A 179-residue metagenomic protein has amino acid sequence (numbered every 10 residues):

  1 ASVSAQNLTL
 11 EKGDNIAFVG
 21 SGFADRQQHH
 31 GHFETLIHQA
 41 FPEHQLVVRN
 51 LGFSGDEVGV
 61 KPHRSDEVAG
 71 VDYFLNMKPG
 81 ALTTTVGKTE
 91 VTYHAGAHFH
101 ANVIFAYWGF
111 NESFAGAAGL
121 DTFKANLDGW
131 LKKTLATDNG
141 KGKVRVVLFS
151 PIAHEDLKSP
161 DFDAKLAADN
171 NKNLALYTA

Functional and structural regions predicted by a protein language model:
V3-A5: Boundary at the C-terminal end of the N-terminal hydrophobic targeting segment
L8-I16: Mature N-terminal, pre-catalytic/accessory segment of carbohydrate-active enzymes
L10, G31-R49, D56-A179: Alpha-helical cap/lid subdomain in secreted, periplasmic, or secretory-pathway luminal O-acyl-processing enzymes
N15-H29, S54-V58: Catalytic nucleophile-elbow at a beta strand-turn-alpha helix junction centered on a G-D-S/GDSL motif, marking
